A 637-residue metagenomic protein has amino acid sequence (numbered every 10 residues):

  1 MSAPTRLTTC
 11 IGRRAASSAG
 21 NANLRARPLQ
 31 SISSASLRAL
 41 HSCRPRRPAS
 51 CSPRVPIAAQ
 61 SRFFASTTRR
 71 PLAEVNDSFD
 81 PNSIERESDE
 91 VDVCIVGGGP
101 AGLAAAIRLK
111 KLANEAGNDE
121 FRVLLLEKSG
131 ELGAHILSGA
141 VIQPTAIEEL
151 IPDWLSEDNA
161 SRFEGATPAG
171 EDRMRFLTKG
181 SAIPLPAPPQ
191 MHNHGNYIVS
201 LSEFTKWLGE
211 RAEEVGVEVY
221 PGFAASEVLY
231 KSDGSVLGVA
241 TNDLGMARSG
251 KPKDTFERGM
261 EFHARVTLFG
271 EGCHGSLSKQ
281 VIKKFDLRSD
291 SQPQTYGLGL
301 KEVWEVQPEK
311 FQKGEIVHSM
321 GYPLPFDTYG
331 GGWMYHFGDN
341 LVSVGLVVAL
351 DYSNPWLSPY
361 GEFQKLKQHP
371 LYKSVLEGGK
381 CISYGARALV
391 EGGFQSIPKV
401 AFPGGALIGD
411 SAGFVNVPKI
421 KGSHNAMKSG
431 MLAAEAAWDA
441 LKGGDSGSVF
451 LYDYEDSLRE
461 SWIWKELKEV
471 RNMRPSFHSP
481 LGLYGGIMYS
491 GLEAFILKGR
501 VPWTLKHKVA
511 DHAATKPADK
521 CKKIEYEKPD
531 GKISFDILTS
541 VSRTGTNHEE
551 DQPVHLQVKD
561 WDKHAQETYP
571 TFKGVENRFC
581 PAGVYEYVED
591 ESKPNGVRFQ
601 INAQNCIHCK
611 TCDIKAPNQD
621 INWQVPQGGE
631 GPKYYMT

Functional and structural regions predicted by a protein language model:
S2-C94, R108-R122, N547, Q552 (+3 more regions): Extreme N-terminal leader/targeting segments of oxidoreductases
G98-G99, L201: Glycine-rich Rossmann-fold phosphate-binding loop(s) that bind the pyrophosphate of adenine dinucleotide cofactors
G102: N-terminal Rossmann-fold NAD(P) dinucleotide-binding loop
N118-D119, K206-W207, R211-S374, G413 (+2 more regions): Predominantly flavin-linked oxidoreductase catalytic cores and closely associated redox partners
D119-K179: N-terminal FAD cofactor-binding segment of flavoenzymes
A386-V417, S540-D551, K563-F579, E586: FAD-binding beta-loop-beta segment adjacent to the flavin cofactor pocket
G413-K419, M431, E435-G482, N595 (+3 more regions): Active-site-proximal substrate-binding core of FAD-dependent oxidoreductases
T571-K633: Iron-sulfur cluster-binding cysteine motifs and their immediate structural context in ferredoxin-like electron-transfer
